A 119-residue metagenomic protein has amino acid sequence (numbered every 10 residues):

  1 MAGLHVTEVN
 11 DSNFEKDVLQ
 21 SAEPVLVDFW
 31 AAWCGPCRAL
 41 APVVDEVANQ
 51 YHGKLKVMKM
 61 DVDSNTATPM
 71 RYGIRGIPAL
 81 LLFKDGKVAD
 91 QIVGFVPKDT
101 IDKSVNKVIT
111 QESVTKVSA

Functional and structural regions predicted by a protein language model:
M1-L26, A31-K56, D63-A79, K84-A119: Proteins that catalyze or organize thiol-disulfide redox chemistry and the adjacent proteostasis machinery handling
